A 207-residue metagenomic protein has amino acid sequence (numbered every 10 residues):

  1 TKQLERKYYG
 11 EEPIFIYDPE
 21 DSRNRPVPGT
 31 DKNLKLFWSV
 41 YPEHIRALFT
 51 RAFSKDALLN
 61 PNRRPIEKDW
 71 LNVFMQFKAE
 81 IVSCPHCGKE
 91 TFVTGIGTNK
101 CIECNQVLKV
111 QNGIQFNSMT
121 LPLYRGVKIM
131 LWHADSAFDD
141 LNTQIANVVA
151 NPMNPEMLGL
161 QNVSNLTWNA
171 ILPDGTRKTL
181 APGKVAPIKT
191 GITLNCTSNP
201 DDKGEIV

Functional and structural regions predicted by a protein language model:
T1-R46: Conserved C-lobe activation region of Hanks-type protein kinase-like domains
L48-I81: Terminal C-lobe "cap" of eukaryotic-type protein kinase domains
P61, F92-K100, K109-Q115: Short Cys/His-rich "knuckle" micro-motifs
M75-S83, L108-I114: Short domain-boundary/entry signatures in modular proteins, especially in secreted/extracellular architectures
C84-C87, T98-C104: Short cysteine-rich clusters marking metal-coordination/redox-active sites
V110-P152: N-terminal beta-hairpin/loop module of FHA
L158-S164: Asparagine-centered strand-capping/turn motif at beta-strand->loop junctions
A170-V207: C-terminal boundary/linker segments immediately following FHA domains
